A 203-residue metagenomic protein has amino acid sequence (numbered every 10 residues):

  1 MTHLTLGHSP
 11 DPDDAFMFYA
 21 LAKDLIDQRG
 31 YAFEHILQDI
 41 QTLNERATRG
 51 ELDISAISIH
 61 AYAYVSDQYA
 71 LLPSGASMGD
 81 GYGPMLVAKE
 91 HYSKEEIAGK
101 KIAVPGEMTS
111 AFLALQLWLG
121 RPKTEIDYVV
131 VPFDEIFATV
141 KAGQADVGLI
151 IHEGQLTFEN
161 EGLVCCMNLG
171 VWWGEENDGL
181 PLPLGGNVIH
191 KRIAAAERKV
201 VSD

Functional and structural regions predicted by a protein language model:
M1-S77, A98: N-terminal hydrophobic or amphipathic helices and topogenic motifs
T2-K23, G83-V147, E153: Bilobed "Venus flytrap"/periplasmic-binding protein-like clamshell domains and structurally analogous long
I54, Y69-A70, K101, D146-L149 (+1 more regions): Structural motif
S58-H60, G75, E90-Y92, M108 (+2 more regions): Short, flexible active-site-adjacent loop segments at beta-strand->alpha-helix junctions, enriched in small/polar
Y64-S66, L115, T157-N160: Short loop/helix-cap segments at secondary-structure boundaries that form the rim of catalytic
A70-L71, I126-Y128, V164-N168: Short secondary-structure junctions
L71-K94, W173-R192: Hydrophobic/proline-rich hinge and linker segments of small-molecule sensing/allosteric domains, predominantly
P132-D203: Pocket-lining segment of extracytoplasmic ligand-binding domains
